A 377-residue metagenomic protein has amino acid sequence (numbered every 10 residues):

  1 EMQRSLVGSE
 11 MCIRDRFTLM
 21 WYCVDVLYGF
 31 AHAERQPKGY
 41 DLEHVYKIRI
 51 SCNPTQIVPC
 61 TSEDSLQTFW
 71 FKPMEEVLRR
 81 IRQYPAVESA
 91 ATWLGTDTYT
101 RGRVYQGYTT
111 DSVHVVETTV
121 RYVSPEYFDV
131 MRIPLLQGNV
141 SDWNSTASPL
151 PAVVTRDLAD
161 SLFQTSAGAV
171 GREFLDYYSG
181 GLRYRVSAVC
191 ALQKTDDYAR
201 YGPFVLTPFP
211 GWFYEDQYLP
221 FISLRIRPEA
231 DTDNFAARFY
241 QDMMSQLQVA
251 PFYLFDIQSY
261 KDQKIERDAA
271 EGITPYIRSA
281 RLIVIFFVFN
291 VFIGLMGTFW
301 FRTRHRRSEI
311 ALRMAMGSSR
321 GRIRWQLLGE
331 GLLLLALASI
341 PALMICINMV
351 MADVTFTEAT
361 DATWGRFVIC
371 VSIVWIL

Functional and structural regions predicted by a protein language model:
E1, I293-L333: Intracellular coupling helices
M2-G8, I13: Single conserved hydrophobic/aromatic residue that forms the stacking wall/gate of nucleotide- or nucleobase-binding
Y22, G329-L377: Small-residue-rich transmembrane alpha-helices
V26-V115, A147, C346: Membrane-proximal extracellular/periplasmic loop immediately following the first transmembrane helix
P73, V77-L78, R82-Y84, L150 (+2 more regions): "Rare, low-scoring activations can occur in soluble or secreted enzymes where short amphipathic helices or signal
A86, H114-Y122, D129, L136-V153 (+2 more regions): Beta-strand-rich non-transmembrane domains
L247-V284, H305, V350-V371: Membrane-helix entry/capping segments
S279-F299: Selective detector of the "anchor" transmembrane alpha-helix that sits immediately C-terminal
